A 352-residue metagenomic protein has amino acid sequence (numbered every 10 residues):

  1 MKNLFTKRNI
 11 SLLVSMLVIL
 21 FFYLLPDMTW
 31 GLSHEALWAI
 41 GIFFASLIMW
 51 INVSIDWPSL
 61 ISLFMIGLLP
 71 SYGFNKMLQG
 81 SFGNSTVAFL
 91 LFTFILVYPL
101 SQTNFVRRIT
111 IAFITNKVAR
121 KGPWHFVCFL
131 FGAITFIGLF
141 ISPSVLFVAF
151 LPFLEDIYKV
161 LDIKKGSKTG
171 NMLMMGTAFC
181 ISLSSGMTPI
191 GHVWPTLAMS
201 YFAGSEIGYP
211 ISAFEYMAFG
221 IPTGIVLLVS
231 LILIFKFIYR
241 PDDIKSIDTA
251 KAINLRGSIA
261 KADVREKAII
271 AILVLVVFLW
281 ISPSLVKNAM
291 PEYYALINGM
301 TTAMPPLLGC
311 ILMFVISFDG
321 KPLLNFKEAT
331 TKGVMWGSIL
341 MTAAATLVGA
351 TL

Functional and structural regions predicted by a protein language model:
M1-F89, E215-T351: Hydrophobic transmembrane alpha-helices of multi-pass small-molecule transporters
L32-A36, G83, V87, L100 (+9 more regions): Alpha-helix capping and helix-loop boundary segments enriched in small/acidic/polar residues
I51-S54, Q102, P210: Helix-loop interface residues and adjacent transmembrane-helix termini in multi-pass membrane transporters, primarily
P58-K164, K332, G337-L352: Membrane-embedded alpha-helical segments and adjacent helix-loop junctions characteristic of multi-pass solute
F64, N104-I109, T196-G204, I244-A250: Peri-membrane helix termini and adjoining interfacial loops of integral membrane proteins
A119-F129, K159-M175, G208-F219: Membrane-interface alpha-helices at helix entry/exit sites of multi-pass transporters
I134-P152, K168-P210, T223, L227-F237: Alpha-helical transmembrane segments and, especially, the helix-loop junctions at the ends of these helices
